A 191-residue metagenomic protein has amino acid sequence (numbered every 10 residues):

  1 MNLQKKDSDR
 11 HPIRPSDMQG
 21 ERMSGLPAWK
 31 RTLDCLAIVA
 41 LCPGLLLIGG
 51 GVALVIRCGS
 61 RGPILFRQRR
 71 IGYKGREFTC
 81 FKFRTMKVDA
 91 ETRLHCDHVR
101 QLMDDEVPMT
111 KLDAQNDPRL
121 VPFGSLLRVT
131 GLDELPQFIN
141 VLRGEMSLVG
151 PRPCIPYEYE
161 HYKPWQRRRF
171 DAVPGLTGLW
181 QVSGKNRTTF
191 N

Functional and structural regions predicted by a protein language model:
M1-S16, A114, R128-V129, L135-N191: Hydrophobic structural segments characteristic of membrane proteins
N2-R10, L65-P118, T177-N191: Short, glycine-rich, amphipathic interfacial segments at transmembrane boundaries or analogous
L3-Q4, E21-R93: A hydrophobic, helix-centered structural microdomain
D17-A28, Q115, R119: Juxtamembrane loop-helix boundary motifs flanking transmembrane segments in multi-pass membrane proteins
R31, R70-G72, R76-M86, R119 (+6 more regions): Short, cationic motifs built from Arg/Lys/His that form the positively charged side of catalytic pockets
C42-P43, L126-T130: Histidine kinase transmitter module recognition
